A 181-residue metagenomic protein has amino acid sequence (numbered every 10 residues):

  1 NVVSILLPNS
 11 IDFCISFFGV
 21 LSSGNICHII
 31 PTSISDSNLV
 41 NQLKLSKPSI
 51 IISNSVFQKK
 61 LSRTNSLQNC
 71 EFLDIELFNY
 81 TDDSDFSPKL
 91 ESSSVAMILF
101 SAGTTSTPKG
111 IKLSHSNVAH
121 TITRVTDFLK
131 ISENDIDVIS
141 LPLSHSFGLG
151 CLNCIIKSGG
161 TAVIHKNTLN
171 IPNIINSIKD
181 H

Functional and structural regions predicted by a protein language model:
N1-I34, S140: Conserved AMP-binding/adenylate-forming
V3, V20, I51, V95 (+3 more regions): Conserved S/T- and glycine-rich ATP-binding loop of Class I adenylate-forming
L7, H28-K44, S55-F57, G160-D180: ATP-dependent adenylate-forming carboxylate-activation enzymes
G24, T104, G159: Conserved G/P- and acidic residue-centered "switch" motifs that form tight phosphate/ATP-binding loops in soluble
I50, S55-S93: ANL superfamily adenylate-forming
D82-F100, S106-T107, K130-I136: Conserved pre-ATP/AMP-binding loop-to-beta segment of ANL
A96-T123: Conserved AMP-binding A3 loop
A119-I136, S144-H181: Conserved AMP-binding/adenylation subdomain of ANL enzymes
